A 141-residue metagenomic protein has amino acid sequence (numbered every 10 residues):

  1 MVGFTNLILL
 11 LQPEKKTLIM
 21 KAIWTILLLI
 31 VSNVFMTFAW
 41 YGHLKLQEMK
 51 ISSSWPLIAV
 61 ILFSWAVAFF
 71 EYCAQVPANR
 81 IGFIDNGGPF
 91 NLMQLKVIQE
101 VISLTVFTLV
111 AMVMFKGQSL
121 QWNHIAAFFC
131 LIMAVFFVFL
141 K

Functional and structural regions predicted by a protein language model:
F4-I19: Short, Lys/Arg-enriched N-terminal segments with co-localized hydrophobic residues within the first ~10-30 amino acids
M20-K141: Polytopic alpha-helical membrane proteins, predominantly small-molecule transporters/carriers
